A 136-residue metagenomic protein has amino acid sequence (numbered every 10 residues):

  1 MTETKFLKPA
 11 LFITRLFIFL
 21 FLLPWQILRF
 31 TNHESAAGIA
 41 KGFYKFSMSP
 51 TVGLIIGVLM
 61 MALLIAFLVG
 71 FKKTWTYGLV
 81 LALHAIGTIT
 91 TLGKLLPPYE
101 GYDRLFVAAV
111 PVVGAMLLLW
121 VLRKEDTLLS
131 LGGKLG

Functional and structural regions predicted by a protein language model:
M1-T31, P50-V58, A62, L68-G136: Extended, low-polarity transmembrane helix blocks
F30-S47: Membrane-interface interhelical connector segments
